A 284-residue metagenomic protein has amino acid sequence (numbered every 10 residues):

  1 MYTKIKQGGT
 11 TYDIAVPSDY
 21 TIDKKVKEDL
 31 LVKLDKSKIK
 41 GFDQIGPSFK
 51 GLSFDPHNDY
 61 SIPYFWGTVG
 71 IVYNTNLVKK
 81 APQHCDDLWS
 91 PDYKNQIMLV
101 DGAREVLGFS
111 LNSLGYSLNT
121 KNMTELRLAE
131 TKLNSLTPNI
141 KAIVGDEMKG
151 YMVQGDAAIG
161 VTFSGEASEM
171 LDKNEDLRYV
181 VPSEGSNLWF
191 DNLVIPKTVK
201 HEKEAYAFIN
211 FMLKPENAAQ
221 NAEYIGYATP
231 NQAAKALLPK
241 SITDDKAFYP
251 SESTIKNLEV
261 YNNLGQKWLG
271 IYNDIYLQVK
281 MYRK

Functional and structural regions predicted by a protein language model:
M1-Q7, K141-I143: Structural motif
T11-D156: Extracytoplasmic ligand-binding site segments that recognize negatively charged/polar headgroups
T21-K24, V153, I159-D176: A ligand-binding cleft/hinge motif common to bilobed small-molecule-binding domains
V26-L34, D55-N58, E169-V181, T243-K246: Ligand-binding "clamshell"
G70-L77, N112-S113, W189-H201, I209 (+1 more regions): A bilobed periplasmic-binding-protein/Venus flytrap-type ligand-binding module shared by bacterial periplasmic
L126-S135, K173-K197: Periplasmic-binding protein-like
P196-K256: Mature extracytoplasmic/periplasmic domains
E252-K284: Conserved C-terminal helix/tail region of periplasmic/extracytoplasmic solute-binding proteins
